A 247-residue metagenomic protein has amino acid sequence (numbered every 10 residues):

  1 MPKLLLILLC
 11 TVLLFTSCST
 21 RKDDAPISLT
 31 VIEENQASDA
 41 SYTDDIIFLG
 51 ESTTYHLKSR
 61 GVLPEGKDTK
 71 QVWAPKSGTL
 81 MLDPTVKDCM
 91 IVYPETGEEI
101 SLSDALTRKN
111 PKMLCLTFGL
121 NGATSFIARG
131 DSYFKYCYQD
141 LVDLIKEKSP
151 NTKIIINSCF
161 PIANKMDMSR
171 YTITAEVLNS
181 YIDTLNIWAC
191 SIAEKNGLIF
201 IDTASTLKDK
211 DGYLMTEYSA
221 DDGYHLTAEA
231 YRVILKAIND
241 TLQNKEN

Functional and structural regions predicted by a protein language model:
M1-I7: Positively charged n-region of N-terminal signal peptides that target proteins for export
L14-S17: C-terminal motif of bacterial Sec signal peptides marking the signal peptidase cleavage site
T20-I47, K58-S59: N-terminal, intrinsically disordered, polar/charged segments of Gram-positive cell-envelope systems that serve as
A40-Y136: Conserved SGNH/GDSL esterase-like catalytic core that processes O-acyl groups on lipids and polysaccharides
C89-Y93, D104, G122-S132, V142-I145 (+2 more regions): Second-shell loop/turn segments in exported
Y138-D143, N186: Generic structural signal for well-ordered alpha-helices, preferentially at hydrophobic/aromatic core positions
S149-K153: A short helix->loop->beta-strand "cap" motif at the edges of active sites that frequently abuts
I162-N247: Catalytic His-Asp segment of secreted/periplasmic serine-dependent ester chemistry enzymes
